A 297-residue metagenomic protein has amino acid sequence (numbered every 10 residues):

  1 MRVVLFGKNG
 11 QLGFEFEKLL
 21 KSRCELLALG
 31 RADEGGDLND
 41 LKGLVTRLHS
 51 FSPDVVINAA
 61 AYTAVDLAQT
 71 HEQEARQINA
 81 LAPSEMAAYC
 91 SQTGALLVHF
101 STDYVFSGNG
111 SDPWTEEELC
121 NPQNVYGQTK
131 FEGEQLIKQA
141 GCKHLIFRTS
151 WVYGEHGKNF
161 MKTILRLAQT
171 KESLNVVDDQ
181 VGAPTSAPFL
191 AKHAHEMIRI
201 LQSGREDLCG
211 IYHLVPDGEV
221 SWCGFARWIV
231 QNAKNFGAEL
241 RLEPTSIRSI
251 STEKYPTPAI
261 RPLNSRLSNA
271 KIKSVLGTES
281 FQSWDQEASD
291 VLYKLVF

Functional and structural regions predicted by a protein language model:
V3-K21: N-terminal Rossmann NAD(P)H-binding glycine-rich loop of SDR-like oxidoreductase domains
F6, L29, A59-A60, L97-T102 (+2 more regions): SDR active-site strand-loop-helix element
L38-I78: NAD(P)H-binding glycine-rich loop region in Rossmannoid oxidoreductase-like domains and their noncatalytic homologs
T70-V98: NAD(P)-cofactor binding segment of oxidoreductase domains
Q77, A82-E85, V105-F147, W151-V152: Catalytic helix-loop patch of NAD(P)-dependent Rossmann-fold dehydrogenases
Q135-A183, A187-E196: NAD(P)-dependent short-chain dehydrogenase/reductase
H193, I200-P256: Mid/C-terminal beta-alpha module of Rossmann-like enzyme folds, strongest in SDR-family dehydrogenases/epimerases
Q282-F297: Amphipathic terminal alpha-helices
